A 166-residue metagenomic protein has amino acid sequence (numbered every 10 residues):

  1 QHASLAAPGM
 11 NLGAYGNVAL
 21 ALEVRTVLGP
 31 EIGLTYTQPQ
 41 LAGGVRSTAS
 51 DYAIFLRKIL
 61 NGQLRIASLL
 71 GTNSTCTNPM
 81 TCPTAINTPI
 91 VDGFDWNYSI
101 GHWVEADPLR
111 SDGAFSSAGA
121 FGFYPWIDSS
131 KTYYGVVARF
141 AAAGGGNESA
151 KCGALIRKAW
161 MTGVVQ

Functional and structural regions predicted by a protein language model:
Q1-E23, D51-F55, T132-G135: Alpha-helical scaffold elements that line and support the substrate/ligand-binding pocket of soluble hydrolases
A3-A7, L34-L41: Flexible glycine/proline-enriched surface loops and loop-helix/loop-strand junctions
M10-I32, R57-L69: Bacterial peptidoglycan biogenesis and beta-lactam-recognition machinery
Q38-Q166: Catalytic loop of the DD-peptidase/beta-lactamase superfamily, centered on the K-T-G motif and neighboring
